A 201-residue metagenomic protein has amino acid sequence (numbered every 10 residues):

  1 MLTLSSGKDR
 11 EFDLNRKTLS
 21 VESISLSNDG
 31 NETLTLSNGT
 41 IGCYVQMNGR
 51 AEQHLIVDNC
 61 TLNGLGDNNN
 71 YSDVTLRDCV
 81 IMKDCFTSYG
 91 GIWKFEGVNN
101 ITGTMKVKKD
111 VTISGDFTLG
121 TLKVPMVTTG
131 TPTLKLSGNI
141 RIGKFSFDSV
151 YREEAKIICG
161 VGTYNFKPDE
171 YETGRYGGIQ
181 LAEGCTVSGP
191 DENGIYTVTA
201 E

Functional and structural regions predicted by a protein language model:
M1, S188-E201: N-terminal capping/linker segments that flank leucine-rich repeat
L2, K8-R10, K17, E22-I24 (+19 more regions): The right-handed parallel beta-helix/beta-solenoid scaffold, focusing on the short coil/turn and N-cap positions
D13, G160, T199: Residue-level detector of conserved, well-ordered beta-strand and adjacent loop positions that form binding/recognition
V124: Extended lipid/amphipathic-ligand handling interfaces
N165: Short loop/turn segments at secondary-structure transitions that flank enzyme active sites
P168-Q180, G184-E192: Extracytoplasmic/secretory-pathway segments with low complexity and glycosylation-like composition
